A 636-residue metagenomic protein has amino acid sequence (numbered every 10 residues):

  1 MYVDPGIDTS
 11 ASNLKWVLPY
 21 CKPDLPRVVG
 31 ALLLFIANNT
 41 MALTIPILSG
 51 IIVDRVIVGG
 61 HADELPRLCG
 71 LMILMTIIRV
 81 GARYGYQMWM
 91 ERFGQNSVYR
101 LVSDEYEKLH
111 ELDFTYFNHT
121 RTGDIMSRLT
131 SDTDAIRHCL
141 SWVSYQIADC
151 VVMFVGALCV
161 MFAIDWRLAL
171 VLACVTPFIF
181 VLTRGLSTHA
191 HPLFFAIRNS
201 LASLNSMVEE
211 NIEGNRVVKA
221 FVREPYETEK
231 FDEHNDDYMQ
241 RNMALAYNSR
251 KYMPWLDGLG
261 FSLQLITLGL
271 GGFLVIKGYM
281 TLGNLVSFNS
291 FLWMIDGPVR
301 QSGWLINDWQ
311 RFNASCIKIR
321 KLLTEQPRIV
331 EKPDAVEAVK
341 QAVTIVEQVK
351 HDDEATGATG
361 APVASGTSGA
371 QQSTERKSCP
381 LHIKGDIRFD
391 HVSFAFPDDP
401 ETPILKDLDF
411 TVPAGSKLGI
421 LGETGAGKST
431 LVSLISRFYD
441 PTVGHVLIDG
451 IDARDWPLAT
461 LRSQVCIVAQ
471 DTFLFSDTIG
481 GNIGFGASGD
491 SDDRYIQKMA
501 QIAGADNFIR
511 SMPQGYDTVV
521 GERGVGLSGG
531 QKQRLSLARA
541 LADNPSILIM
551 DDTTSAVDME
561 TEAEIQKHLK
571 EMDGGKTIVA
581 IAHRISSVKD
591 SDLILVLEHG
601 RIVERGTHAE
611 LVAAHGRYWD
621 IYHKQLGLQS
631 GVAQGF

Functional and structural regions predicted by a protein language model:
M1-A42, I57-C69, Y86-M90, G94 (+14 more regions): Membrane-integrated ABC transporters
Y2-I7, G59, Q95, S103-S127 (+8 more regions): Short intracellular "coupling" helices and adjacent cytoplasmic loop segments at the cytosolic face of multi-pass
K15, P26-I47, I51, L68 (+6 more regions): Alpha-helical segments in transporter systems
L18, P23, F114-T115, S131-L140 (+8 more regions): An intracellular "coupling" helix at the cytosolic face of ABC transporter transmembrane type-1 domains
P23, R27-N38, L71, M75 (+4 more regions): Transmembrane helices of ABC transporter permease
H61-R67, V160-P177, A244-L323, V349 (+1 more regions): Helix-loop-helix
V339-F636: ABC-type nucleotide-binding domain
